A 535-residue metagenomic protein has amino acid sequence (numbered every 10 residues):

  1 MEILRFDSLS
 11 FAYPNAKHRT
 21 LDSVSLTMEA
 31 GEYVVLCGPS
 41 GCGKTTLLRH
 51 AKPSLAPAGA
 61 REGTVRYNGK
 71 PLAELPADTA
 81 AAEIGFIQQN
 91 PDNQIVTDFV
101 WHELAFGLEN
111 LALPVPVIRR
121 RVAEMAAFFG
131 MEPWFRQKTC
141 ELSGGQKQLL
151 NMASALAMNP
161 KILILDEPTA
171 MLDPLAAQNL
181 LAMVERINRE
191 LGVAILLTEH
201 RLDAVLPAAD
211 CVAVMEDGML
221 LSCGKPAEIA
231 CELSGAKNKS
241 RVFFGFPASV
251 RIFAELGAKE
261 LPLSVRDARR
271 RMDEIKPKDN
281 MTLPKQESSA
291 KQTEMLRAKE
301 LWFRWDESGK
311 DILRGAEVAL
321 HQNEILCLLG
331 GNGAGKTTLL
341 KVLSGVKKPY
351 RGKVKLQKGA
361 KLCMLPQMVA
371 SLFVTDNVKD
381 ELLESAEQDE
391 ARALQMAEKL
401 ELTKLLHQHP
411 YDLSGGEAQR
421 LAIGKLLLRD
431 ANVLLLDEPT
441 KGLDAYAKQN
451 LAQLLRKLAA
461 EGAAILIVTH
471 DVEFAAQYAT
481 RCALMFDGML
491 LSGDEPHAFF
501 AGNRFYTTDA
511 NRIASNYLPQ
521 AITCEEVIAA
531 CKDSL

Functional and structural regions predicted by a protein language model:
A60-K70, G352-L362: Conserved ABC transporter NBD signature motif
P116-W134, E390-L405: Conserved ABC ATPase "signature" region
K138-L142, H409-L413, E417: Conserved ABC ATPase signature
L163-D166, L434-D437: Catalytic Walker B motif of ABC-type/P-loop ATPase nucleotide-binding domains
E199-H200, T469-H470: H-loop/switch region of ABC-family ATPase nucleotide-binding domains
M215, M219-A254, M489-I513: Conserved beta-strand-loop-alpha-helix hinge in the C-terminal portion of ABC ATPase nucleotide-binding domains
G235-E294, Y506-L535: ABC ATPase nucleotide-binding domains
